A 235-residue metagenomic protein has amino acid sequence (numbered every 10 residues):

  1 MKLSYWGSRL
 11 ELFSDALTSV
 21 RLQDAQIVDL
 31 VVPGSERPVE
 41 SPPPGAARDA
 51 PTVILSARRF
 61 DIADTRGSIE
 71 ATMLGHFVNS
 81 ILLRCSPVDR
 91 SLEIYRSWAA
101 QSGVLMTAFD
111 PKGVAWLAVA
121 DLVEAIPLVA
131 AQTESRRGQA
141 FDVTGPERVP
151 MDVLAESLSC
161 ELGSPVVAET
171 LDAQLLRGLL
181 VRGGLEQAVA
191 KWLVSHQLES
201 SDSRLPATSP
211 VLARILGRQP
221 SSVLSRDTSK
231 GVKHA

Functional and structural regions predicted by a protein language model:
M1-Q26, P51, R58-V167, L179 (+1 more regions): Oxidoreductase cofactor-interface core, primarily capturing Rossmann-like NAD(P)-dependent enzymes
A25-V39: Rossmann-like NAD(P)-binding element
V32, S56-A57: Conserved NAD(P)H cofactor-binding loop of Rossmann-fold oxidoreductase domains
G34-E36, V53, A115: Short alpha-helix in the Rossmann-fold core of NAD(P)-dependent oxidoreductases
P38-R48: Rossmann-fold NAD(P) dinucleotide-binding segment
P43-P44, A71, S97, T228: Surface-exposed alpha-helical segments enriched in charged/polar residues
L171: RNA-contacting regions in translation and RNA-metabolism proteins, encompassing KH/S1 modules where present
Q174-A235: A hydrophobic C-terminal alpha-helical subdomain
